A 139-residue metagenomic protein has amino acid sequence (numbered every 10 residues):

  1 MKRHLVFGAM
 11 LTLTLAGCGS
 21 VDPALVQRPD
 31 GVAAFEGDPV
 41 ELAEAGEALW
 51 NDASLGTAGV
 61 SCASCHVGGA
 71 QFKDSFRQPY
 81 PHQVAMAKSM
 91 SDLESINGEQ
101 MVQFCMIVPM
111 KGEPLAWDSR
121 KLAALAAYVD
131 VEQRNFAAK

Functional and structural regions predicted by a protein language model:
M1-V6: Bacterial N-terminal signal peptides that target proteins for export
L13, L42: Short glycine- and Lys/Arg-enriched binding-loop motifs that mark or flank ligand-binding interfaces
L15-G17: C-terminal motif of bacterial Sec signal peptides marking the signal peptidase cleavage site
V21-P39, D52-K139: Electron-transfer interface patches adjacent to heme c in soluble/periplasmic c-type cytochromes and di-/multiheme
A43-W50: Short Cys/His-rich Zn2+-coordinating modules
